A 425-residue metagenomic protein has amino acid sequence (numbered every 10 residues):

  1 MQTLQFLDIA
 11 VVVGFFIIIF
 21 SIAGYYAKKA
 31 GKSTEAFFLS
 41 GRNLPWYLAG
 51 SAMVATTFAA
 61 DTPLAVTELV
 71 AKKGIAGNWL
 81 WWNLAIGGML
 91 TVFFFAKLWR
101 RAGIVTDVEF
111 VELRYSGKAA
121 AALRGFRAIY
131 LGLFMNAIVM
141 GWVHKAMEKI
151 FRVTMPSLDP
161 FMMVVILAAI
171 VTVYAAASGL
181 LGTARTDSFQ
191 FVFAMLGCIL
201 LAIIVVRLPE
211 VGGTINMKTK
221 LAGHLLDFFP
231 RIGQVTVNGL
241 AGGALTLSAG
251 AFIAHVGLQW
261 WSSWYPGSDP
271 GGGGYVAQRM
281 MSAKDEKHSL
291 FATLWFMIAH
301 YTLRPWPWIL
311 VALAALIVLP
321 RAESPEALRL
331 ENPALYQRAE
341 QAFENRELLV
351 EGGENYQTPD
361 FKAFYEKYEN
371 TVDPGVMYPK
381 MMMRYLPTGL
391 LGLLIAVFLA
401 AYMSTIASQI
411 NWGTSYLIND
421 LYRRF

Functional and structural regions predicted by a protein language model:
M1-P63, A175-S178, G197-L200: Membrane-interface "cap" regions at the ends of multi-pass membrane proteins
Q2-L4, G41-L44, L48, A65-W79 (+3 more regions): Loop-to-helix junctions at membrane interfaces in multi-pass transport proteins
T3-A27, S40, E68-E109, A254-Q259 (+1 more regions): Extracellular loop-to-transmembrane helix junctions
I17-T34, P63, F94-F110, H144 (+7 more regions): Juxtamembrane interface elements at the cytosolic ends of transmembrane helices in multi-pass membrane proteins
I19, V54-A55, N78-A176, A241 (+4 more regions): Helix-loop-helix module between adjacent transmembrane segments
T57, D187, F191, L294-Y301 (+2 more regions): Transmembrane helix-bundle signature of multi-pass membrane transporters/permeases
I104-G125, H144-M163, S282, A334-Y336 (+5 more regions): Helix-loop-helix connectors at the membrane interface of multi-pass transporters/channels
